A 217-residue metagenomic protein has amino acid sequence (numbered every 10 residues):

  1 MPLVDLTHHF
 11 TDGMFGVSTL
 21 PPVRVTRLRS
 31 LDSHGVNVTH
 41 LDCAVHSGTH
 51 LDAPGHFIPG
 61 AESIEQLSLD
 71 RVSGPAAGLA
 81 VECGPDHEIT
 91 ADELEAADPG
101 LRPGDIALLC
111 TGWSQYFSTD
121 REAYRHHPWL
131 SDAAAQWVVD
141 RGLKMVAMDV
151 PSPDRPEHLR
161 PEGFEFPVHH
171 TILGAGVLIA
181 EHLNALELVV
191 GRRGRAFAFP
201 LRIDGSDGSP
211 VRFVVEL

Functional and structural regions predicted by a protein language model:
M1-L217: Active-/binding-site microenvironments in catalytic and ligand-binding cores
